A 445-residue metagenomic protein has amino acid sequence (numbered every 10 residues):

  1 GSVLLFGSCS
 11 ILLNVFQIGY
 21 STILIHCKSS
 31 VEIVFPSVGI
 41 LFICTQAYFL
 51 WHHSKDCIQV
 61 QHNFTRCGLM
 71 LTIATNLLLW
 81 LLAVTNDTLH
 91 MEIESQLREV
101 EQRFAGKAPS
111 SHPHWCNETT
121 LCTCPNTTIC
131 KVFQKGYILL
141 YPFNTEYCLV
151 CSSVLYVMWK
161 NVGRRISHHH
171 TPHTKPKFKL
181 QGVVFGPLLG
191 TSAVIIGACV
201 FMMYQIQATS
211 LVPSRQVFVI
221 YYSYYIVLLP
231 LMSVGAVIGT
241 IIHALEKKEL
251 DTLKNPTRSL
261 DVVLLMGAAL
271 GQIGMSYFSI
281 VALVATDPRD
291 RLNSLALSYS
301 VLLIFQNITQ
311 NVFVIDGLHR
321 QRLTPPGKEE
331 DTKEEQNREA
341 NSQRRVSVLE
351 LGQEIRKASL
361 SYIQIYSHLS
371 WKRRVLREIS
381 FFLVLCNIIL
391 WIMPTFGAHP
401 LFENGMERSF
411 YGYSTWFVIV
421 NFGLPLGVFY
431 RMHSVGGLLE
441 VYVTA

Functional and structural regions predicted by a protein language model:
G1-F6, C27-F42, H62-T72, F133-C148 (+6 more regions): Transmembrane alpha-helices of multi-pass eukaryotic membrane proteins
F6-F16, V38, F42-H52, T75-L82 (+9 more regions): Membrane-embedded alpha-helical transmembrane segments of multi-pass integral membrane proteins
N14-F35, W51-H62, V84-E94, G197-Y225 (+4 more regions): Membrane-lumen (extracellular) interface motif
Y48-K55, C151-S167, Q205, G235-D251 (+2 more regions): Transmembrane-helix exit/juxtamembrane "anchor" motif
W51, P113-I129, V162-K177, G197-P213 (+4 more regions): Membrane-proximal N-terminal segments immediately preceding the first transmembrane helix
N76-I138, N387-S414, V418: Extracellular/lumenal N-termini and interhelical loops of multi-pass eukaryotic membrane proteins
F104, S167-Q181, L188, L323-R374: Non-transmembrane, juxtamembrane loop and terminal tail segments of multi-pass eukaryotic membrane proteins
Q310-N311, G317, S361-Q364, K372-I379 (+5 more regions): Extended alpha-helical "rod" scaffolds
